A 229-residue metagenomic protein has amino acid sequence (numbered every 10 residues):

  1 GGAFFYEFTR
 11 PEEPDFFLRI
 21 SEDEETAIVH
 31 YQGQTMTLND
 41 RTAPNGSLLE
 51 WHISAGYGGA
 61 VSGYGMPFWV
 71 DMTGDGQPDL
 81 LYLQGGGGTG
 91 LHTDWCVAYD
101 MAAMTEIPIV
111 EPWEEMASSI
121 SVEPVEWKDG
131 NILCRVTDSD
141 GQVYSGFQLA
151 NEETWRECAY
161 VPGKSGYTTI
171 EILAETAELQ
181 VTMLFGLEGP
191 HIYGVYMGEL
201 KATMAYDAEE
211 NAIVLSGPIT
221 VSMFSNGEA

Functional and structural regions predicted by a protein language model:
G1-D15, S21, M104, E114-A229: Acidic, small-residue rich beta-repeat scaffolds with periodic aromatic anchors
G1-G65, G146, S222: Terminal domain-start segments
L18, Y57-G59, G85-G90, P190-Y196: Short consensus segments that form the blades of beta-propeller domains, in both extracellular/periplasmic
H30-Q34, L91-P112, M204-S216: Beta-propeller blade repeat segments, especially FG-GAP/WD-type strand-to-loop junctions in 6- to 7-bladed propeller
G63-G65, Q77-L81, L91-W95, G166 (+1 more regions): Short, surface-exposed coil-to-beta transition loops
D71-Q84, T176-L184: Acidic/hydrophobic-patterned starts of short beta strands in beta-sheet-rich repeat architectures
